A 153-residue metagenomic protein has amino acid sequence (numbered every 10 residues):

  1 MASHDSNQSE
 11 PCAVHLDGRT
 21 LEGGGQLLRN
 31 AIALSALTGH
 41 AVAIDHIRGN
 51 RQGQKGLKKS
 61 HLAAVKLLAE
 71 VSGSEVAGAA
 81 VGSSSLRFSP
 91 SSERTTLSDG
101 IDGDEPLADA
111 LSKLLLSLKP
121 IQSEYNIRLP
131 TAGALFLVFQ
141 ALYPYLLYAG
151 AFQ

Functional and structural regions predicted by a protein language model:
M1-Q153: Structural preference for solvent-exposed beta-strand-turn elements and adjacent flexible terminal/loop segments within
